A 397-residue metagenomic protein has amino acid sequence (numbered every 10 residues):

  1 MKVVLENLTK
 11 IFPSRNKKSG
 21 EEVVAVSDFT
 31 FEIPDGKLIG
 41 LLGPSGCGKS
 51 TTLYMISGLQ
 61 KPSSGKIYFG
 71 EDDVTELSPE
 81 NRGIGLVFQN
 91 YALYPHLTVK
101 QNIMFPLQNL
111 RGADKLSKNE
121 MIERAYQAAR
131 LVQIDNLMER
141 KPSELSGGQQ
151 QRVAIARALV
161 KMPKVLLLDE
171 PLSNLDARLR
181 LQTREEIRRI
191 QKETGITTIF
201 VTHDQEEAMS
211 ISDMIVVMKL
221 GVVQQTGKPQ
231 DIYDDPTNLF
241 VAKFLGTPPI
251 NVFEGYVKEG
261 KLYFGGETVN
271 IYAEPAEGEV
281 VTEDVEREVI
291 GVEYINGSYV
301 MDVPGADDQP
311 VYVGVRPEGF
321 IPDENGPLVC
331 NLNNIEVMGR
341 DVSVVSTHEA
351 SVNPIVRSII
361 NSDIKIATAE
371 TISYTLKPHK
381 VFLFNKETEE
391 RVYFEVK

Functional and structural regions predicted by a protein language model:
L42-P44: The feature captures the beta-strand-to-loop junction immediately N-terminal to the Walker
S50-L53, V153: ABC ATPase nucleotide-binding domain helices that frame the ATP-binding cleft
S57: Helix-to-loop junction immediately C-terminal to a conserved catalytic motif
S63-K66, L220, V381: Conserved coupling/switch loops of ABC nucleotide-binding domains, chiefly the family-specific signature
G65-D73: Conserved ABC transporter NBD signature motif
G83, Q89, L93-F240, F244: ABC ATPase nucleotide-binding domains
K261-K397: Non-catalytic connector elements of ABC transporters
